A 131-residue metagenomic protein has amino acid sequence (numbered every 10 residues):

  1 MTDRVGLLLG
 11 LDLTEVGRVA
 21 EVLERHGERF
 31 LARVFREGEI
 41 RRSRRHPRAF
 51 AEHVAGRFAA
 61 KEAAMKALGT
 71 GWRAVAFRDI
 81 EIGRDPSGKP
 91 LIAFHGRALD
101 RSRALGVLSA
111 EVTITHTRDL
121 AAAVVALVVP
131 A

Functional and structural regions predicted by a protein language model:
M1-A131: Core catalytic alpha/beta fold that binds nucleotide/phospho-ligands
